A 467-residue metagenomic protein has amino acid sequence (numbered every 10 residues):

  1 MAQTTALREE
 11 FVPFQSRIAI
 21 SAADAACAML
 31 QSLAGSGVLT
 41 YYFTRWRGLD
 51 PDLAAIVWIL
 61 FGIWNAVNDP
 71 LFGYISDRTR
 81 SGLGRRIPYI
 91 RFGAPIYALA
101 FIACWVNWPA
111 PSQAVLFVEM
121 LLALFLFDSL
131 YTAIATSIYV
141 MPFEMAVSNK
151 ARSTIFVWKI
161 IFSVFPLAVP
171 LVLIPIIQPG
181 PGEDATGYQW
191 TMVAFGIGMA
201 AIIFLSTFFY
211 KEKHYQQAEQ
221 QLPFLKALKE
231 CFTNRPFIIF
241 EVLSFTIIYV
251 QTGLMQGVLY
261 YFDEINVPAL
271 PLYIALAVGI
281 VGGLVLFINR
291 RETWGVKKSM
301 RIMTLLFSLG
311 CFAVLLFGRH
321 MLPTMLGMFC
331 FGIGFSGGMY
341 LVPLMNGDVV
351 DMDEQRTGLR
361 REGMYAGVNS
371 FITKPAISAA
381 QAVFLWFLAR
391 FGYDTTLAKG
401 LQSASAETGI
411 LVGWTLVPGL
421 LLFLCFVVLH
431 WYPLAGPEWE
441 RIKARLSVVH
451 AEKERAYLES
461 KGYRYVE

Functional and structural regions predicted by a protein language model:
A2-E467: Membrane-embedded alpha-helical bundles of multi-pass transporters/translocases, especially carrier/permease families
